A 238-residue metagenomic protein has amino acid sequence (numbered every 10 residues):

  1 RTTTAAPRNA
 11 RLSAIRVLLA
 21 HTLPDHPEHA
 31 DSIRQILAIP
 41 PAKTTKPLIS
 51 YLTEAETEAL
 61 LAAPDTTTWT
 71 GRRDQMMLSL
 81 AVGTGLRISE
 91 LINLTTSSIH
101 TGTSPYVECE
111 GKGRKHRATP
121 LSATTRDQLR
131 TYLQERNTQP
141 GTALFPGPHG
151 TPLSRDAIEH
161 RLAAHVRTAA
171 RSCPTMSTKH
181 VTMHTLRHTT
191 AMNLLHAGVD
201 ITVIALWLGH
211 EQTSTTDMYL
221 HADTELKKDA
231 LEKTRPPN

Functional and structural regions predicted by a protein language model:
R1-N238: Conserved catalytic core of the tyrosine transesterase superfamily
